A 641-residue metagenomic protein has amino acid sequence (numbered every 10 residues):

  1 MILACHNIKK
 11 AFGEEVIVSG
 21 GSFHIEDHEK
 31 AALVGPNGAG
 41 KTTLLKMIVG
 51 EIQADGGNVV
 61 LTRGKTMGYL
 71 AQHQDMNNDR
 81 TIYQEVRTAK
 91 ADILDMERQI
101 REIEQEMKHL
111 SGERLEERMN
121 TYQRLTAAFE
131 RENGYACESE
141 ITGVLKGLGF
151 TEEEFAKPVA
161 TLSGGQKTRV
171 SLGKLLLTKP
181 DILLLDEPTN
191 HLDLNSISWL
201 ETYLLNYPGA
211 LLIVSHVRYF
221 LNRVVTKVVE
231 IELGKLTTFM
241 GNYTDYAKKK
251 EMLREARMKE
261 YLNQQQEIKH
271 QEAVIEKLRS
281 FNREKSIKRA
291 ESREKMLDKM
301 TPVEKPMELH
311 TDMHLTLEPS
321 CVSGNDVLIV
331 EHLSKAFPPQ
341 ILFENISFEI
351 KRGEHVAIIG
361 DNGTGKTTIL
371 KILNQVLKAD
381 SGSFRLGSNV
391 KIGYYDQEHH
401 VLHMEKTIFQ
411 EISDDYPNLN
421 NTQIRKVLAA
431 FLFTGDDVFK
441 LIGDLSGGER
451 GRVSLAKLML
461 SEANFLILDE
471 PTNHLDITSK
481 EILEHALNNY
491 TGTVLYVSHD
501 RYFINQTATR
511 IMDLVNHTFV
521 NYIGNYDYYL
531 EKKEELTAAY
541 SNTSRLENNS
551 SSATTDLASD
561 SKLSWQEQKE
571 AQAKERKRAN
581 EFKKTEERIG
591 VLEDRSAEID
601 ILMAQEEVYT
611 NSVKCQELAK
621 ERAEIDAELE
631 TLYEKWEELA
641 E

Functional and structural regions predicted by a protein language model:
M1-L262, T311-K569, K574-E641: ABC ATP-binding cassette signature C-motif
L110, E276-K288, K305, L432: Short intracellular "coupling" helices and adjacent cytoplasmic loop segments at the cytosolic face of multi-pass
T142-L148, A273-K277, K295-P302, E598: Short amphipathic coiled-coil heptad-repeat segments
K249-V274, S286, A290-M300, E304-P306: Intracellular alpha-helical coupling/juxtamembrane segments of multi-pass membrane proteins
